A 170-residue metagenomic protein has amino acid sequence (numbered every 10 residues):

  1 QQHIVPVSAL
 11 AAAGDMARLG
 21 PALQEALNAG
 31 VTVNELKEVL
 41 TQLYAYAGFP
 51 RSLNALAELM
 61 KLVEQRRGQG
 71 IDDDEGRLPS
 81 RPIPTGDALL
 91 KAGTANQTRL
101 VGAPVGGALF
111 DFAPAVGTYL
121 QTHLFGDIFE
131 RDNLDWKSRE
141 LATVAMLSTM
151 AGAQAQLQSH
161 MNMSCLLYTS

Functional and structural regions predicted by a protein language model:
Q1, D15-A17, G48, S52-L134: Secretory/endomembrane lumenal or extracellular ectodomains immediately following the signal peptide
Q1-E25, T32, A45: The feature marks the first
Q1-Q2, G30-L36, D132-S138: Structural motif
Q2-L10, V39-L40, R139-S148: Short, structured motif recognition centered on aromatic/hydrophobic residues
L10, A22-E25, D132-N133, T143-M163: A structural feature that tracks compact, well-ordered secondary-structure segments with a strong bias toward
L19, L36, Q121, S138-L141 (+1 more regions): N-terminal alpha-helical segment
A22-M60: Hydrophobic/aromatic-rich structural module bridging two neighboring secondary-structure elements via a short loop
Y168-T169: Conserved small/polar residues in nucleotide/adenosyl-binding loops
